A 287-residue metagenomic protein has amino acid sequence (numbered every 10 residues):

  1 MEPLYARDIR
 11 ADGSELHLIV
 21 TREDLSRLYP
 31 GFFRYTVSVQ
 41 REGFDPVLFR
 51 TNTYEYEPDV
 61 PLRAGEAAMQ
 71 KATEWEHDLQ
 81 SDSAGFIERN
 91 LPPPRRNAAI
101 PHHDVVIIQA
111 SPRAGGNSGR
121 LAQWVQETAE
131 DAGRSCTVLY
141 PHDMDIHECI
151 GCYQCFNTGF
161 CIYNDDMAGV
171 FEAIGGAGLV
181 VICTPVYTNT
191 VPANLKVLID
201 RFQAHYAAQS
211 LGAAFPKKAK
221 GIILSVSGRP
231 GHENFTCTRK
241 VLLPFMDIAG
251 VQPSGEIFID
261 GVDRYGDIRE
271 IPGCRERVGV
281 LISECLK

Functional and structural regions predicted by a protein language model:
M1-I182, N189-A204, G266-I268, P272-K287: N-terminal beta1-alpha1-beta2 submodule of the flavodoxin-like/Rossmannoid cofactor-binding fold
Q109-S111, S225-G228, D260-G261: Short, histidine-centered active-site or binding-site loop motifs used for metal coordination, general acid-base
Y140, I257-F258: Residue-level recognition of beta-strand->loop/alpha-helix junctions
I182-C183, I223: Redox-cofactor binding/interface segments in oxidoreductases and associated redox assembly factors
V186-T188, G228-R229: Short glycine-rich anion-binding loops that position phosphate/pyrophosphate groups of nucleotides and phosphorylated
Y206-S210: Alpha-helical scaffolding within the catalytic cores of extracellular/periplasmic polymer-degrading hydrolases
L211-G255: Short, glycine-/small-residue-rich phosphate/pyrophosphate-handling segment
P253, G261-Y265: Regulatory modules of eukaryotic transcription factors, especially in plants
